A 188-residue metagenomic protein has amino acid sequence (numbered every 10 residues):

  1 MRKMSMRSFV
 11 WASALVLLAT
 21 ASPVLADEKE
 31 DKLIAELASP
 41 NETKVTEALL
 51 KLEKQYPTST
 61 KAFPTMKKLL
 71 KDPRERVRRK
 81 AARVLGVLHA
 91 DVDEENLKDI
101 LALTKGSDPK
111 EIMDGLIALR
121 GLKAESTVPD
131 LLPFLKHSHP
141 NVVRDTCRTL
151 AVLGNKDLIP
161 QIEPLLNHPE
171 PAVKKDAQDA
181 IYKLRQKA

Functional and structural regions predicted by a protein language model:
R2-A12: Bacterial N-terminal signal peptides that target proteins for export
W11-T20: Bacterial N-terminal signal peptides
A26-E36, P57-K71, D91-T104, A124-K136 (+2 more regions): Amphipathic alpha-helical scaffolding segments comprising HEAT/armadillo-like alpha-solenoid repeats
P40-N41, P73-R74, S107-D108, S138-H139 (+1 more regions): Short inter-helical turns and helix N-cap capping residues of alpha-solenoid HEAT/ARM repeat scaffolds
E42-G86: N-terminal, post-signal-peptide region of Sec/Tat-exported proteins
L52-Y56, L85, H89-V92, L119 (+4 more regions): Alpha-solenoid repeat junctions
